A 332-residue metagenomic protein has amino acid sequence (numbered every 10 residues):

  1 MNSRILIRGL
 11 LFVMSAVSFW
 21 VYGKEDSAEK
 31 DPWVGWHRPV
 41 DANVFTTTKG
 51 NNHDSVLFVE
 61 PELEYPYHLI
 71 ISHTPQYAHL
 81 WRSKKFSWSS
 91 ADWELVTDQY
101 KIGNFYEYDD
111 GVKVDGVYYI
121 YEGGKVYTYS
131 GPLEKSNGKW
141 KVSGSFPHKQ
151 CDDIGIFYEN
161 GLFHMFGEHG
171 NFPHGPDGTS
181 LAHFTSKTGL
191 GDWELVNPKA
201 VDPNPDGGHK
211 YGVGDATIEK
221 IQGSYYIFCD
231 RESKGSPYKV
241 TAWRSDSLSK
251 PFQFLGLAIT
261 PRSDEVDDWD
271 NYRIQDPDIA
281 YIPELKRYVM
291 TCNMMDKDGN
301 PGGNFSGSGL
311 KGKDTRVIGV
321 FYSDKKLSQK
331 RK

Functional and structural regions predicted by a protein language model:
M1-L10: Bacterial N-terminal signal peptides that target proteins for export
V13-V21: Hydrophobic h-region of N-terminal signal peptides that target proteins for export in Gram-negative bacteria
K24-K332: Carbohydrate-active catalytic/glycan-binding domains of CAZyme proteins, especially the secreted or lumenal ectodomains
